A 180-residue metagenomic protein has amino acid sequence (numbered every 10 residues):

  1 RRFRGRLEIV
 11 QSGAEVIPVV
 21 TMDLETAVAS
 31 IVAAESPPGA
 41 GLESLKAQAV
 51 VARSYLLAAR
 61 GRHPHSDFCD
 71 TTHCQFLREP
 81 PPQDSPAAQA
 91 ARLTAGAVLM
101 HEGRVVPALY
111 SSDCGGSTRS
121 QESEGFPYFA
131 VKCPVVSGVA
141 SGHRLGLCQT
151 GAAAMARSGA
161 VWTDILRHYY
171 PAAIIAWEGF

Functional and structural regions predicted by a protein language model:
R1-F180: Conserved, single-site charged/polar hotspot
